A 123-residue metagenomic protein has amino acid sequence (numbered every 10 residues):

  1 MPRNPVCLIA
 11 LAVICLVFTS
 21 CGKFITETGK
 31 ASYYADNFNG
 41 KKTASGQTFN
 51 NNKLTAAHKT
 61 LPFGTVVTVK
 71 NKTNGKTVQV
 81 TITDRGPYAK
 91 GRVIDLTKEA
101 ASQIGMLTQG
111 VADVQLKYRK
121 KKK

Functional and structural regions predicted by a protein language model:
P2-L8, V17-K123: Secreted/periplasmic proteins
